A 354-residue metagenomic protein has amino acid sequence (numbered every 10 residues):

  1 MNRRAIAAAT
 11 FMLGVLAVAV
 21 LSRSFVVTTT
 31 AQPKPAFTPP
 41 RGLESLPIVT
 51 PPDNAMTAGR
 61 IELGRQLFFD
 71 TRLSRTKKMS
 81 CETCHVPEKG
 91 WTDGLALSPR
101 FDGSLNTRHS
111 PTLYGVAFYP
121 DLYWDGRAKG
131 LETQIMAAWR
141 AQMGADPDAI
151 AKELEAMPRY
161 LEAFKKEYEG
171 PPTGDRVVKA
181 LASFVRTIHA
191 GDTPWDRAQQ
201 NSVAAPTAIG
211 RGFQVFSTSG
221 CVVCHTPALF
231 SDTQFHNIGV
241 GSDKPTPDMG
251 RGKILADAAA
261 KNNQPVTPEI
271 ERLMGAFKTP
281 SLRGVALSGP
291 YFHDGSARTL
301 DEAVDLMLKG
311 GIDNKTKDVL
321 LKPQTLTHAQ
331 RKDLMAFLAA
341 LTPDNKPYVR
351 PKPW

Functional and structural regions predicted by a protein language model:
N2-W354: Periplasmic c-type cytochrome electron-transfer domains
